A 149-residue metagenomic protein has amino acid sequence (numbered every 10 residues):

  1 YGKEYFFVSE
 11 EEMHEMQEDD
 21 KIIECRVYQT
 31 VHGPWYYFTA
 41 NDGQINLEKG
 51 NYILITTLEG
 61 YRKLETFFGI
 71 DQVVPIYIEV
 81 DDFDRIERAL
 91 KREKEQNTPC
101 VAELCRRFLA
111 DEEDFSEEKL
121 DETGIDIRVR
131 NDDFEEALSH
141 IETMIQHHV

Functional and structural regions predicted by a protein language model:
Y1-Y52, T56-G60: ATP-dependent small-molecule kinase phosphotransfer cores that center on conserved nucleotide phosphate-binding segments
F7, I22-C25, V73-Y77, G124-R128: Conserved beta-strand scaffold positions in the cores of enzyme catalytic domains, especially in NTP/NDP-utilizing
E10, L58-Y61, F83, V101 (+1 more regions): Amphipathic alpha-helical transducer elements in NTP-driven molecular machines
D19-I23, K91-Q96, M144-H148: Conserved AAA+ ATPase "sensor/coupling" helix adjacent to the nucleotide-binding pocket
G43-E48, T66-D71, K119-E122: Conserved catalytic network of the ASCE P-loop NTPase/AAA+ motor domain
N51-T57, F68-E93: Conserved phosphate-donor/acceptor-positioning beta-strand/loop module used by diverse small-molecule
R62-L64, F83-A89, A137-H140: Switch/connector loops and helix/strand junctions flanking conserved nucleotide-binding motifs in nucleotide-processing
K94-M144: Small-molecule kinase domains that catalyze NTP-dependent phosphoryl transfer to phosphate-bearing small molecules
